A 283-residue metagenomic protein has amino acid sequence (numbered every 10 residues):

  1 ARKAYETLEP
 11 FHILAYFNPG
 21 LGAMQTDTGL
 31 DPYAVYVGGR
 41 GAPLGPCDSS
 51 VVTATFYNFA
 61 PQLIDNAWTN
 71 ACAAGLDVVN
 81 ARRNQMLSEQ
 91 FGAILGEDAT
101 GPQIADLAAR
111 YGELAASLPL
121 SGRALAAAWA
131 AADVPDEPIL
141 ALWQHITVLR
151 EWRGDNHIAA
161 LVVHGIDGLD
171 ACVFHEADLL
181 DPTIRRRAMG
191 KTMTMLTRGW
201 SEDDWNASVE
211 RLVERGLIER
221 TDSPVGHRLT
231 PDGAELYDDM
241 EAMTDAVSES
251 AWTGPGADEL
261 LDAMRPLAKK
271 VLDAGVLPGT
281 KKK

Functional and structural regions predicted by a protein language model:
A1-A207, A246, G279-K283: Phosphate/adenylate-binding glycine loop and adjacent helical scaffold
L179, R211, R215, D239-A242 (+1 more regions): Amphipathic alpha-helical interaction surfaces
G199, H227, G254: Charge-dense, low-complexity intrinsically disordered segments
R211, D232-E235, D239, E259 (+1 more regions): Charged, amphipathic alpha-helical oligomerization/scaffolding segments
V213-P224: A short, conserved structural fragment
S223-D245: Short, cationic-aromatic polyanion-contact patches
D245, E249-K283: Terminal interaction helix/tail motif
